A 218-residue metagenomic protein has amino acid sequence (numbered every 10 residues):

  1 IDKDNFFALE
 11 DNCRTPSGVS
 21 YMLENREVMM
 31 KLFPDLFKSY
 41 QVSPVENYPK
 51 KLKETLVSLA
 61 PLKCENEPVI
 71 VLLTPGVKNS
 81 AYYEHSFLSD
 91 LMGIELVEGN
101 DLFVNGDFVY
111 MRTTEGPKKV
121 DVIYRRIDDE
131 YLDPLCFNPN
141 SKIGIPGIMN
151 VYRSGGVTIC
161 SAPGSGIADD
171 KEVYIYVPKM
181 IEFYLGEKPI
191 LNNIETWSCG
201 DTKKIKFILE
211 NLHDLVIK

Functional and structural regions predicted by a protein language model:
I1-K218: Domain-scale recognition of functional cores that engage charged ligands
